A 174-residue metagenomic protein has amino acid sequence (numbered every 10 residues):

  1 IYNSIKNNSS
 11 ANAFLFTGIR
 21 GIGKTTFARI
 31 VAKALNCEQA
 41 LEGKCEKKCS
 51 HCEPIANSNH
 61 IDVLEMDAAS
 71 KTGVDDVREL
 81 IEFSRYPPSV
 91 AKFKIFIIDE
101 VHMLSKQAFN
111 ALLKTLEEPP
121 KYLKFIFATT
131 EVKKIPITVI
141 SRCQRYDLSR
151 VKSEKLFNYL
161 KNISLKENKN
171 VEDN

Functional and structural regions predicted by a protein language model:
I1-R145, S149-N168: P-loop/Walker A NTP-binding region and its immediately flanking N-terminal helices in P-loop NTPase folds
V171-N174: Amphipathic alpha-helical segments of the small helical/lid subdomains adjacent to P-loop NTPase cores
